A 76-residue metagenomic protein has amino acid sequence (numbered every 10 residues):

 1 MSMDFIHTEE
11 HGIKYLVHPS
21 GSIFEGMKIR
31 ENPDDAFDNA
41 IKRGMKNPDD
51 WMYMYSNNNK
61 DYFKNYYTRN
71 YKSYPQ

Functional and structural regions predicted by a protein language model:
S2-N57, D61-Y62, Y67-Q76: Cysteine-centric segments in proteins
